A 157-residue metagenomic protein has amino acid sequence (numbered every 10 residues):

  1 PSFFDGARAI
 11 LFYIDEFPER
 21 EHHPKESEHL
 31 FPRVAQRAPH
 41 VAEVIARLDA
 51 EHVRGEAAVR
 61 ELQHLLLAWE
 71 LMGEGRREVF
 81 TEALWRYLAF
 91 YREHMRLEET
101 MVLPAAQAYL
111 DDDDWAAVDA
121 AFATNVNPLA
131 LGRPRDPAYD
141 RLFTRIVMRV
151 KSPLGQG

Functional and structural regions predicted by a protein language model:
P1-G157: Small-residue-biased structural context
